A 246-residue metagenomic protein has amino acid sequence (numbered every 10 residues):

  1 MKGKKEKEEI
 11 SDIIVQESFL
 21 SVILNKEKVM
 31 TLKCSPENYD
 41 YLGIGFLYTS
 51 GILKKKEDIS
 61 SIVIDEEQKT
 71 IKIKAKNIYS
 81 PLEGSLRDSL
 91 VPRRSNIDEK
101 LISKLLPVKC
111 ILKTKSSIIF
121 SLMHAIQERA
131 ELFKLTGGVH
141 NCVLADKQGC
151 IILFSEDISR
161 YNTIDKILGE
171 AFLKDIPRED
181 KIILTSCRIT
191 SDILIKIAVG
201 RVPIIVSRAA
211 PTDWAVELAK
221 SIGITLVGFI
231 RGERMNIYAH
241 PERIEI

Functional and structural regions predicted by a protein language model:
M1, E245-I246: Short, Lys/Arg-enriched, disordered terminal segments
M1-K147, I151-L153: Intrinsically disordered, low-complexity regions enriched in acidic/Ser/Thr/Pro/Gln residues
C34, S155-S159, P211: Short alpha-helix boundary/capping segments
V139-K174: Protease-associated
A145-D146, Y238-H240: Short beta-strand-to-turn element immediately C-terminal to the catalytic PLP-Schiff-base lysine in fold type I
R160-I237, I246: Feature captures the catalytic cores and cofactor-binding loops of soluble hydro-lyases/lyases that act on carboxylate
